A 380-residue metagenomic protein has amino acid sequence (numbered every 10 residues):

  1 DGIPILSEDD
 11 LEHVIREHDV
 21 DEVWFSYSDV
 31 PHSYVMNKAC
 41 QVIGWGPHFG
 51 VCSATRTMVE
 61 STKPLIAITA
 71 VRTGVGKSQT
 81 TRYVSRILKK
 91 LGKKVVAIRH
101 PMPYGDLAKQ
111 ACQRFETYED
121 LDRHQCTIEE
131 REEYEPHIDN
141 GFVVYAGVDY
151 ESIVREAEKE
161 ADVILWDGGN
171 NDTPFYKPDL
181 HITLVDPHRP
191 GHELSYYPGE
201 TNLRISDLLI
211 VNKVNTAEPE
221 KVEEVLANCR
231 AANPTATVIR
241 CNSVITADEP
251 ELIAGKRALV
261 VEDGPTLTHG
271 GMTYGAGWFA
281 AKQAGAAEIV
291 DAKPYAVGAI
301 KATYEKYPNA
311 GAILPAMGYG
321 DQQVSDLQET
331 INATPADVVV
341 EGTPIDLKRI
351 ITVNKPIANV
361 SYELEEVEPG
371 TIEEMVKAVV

Functional and structural regions predicted by a protein language model:
D1-T55, V324, P335-D346: Phosphate-bearing ligand-interacting subdomains that bind or position ATP/ADP/UDP/GDP/NAD(P) or nucleotide-linked
D9-H18, I66-T69, Q79, R86-E365 (+1 more regions): Flexible phosphate-sensing "switch/lid" loops adjacent to ATP/NTP-binding sites across phosphate-transfer
Y34-K38, E60-K63, A108-K109: Short, conserved acidic/polar surface loops in the N-terminal third of protein domains
Y34-T55, G168-G169, I357-M375: Repeat-unit-sized solenoid/scaffold elements
N37-A39, T81-V84: "Short basic amphipathic alpha-helical interaction patches in structured regions
G46-A70: Flexible, Lys/Arg-rich cytosolic regulatory linkers and terminal tails that connect or flank
V75-G76: Conserved glycine(s) of the Walker
